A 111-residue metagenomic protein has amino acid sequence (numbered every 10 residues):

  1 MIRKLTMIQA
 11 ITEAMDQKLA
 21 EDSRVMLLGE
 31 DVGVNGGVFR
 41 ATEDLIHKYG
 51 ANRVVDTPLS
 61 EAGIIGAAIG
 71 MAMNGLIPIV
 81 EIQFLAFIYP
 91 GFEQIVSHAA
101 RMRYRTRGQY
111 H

Functional and structural regions predicted by a protein language model:
M1-H111: Thiamine diphosphate
